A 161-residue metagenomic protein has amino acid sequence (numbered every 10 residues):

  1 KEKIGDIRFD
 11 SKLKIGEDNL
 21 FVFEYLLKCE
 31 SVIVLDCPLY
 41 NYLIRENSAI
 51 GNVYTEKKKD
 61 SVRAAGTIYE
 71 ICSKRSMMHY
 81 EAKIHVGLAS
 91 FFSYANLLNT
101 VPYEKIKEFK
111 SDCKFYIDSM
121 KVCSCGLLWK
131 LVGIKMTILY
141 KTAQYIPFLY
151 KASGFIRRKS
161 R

Functional and structural regions predicted by a protein language model:
K1-T55: Conserved nucleotide-sugar donor-binding catalytic segment
K3, A89-F92: Solvent-exposed aromatic/hydrophobic patches embedded in short alpha-helical segments
D6, E24, T67-E70, K151: Residue-level signal for well-ordered alpha-helical scaffold segments within enzymatic catalytic domains
R8, C29, S76, K121-S124: Glycine-centered loop/turn motif at secondary-structure junctions
R8, E24, N41-L43, V53 (+5 more regions): Intrinsically disordered, low-complexity N-terminal regions enriched in serine/proline/glycine with scattered basic
C37-R45, G51-H79, F92-M120: Catalytic core of nucleotide-sugar-dependent glycosyltransferases
M78-V86: All-alpha amphipathic helical-bundle segments outside canonical DNA-binding/catalytic cores that form hydrophobic
N99-R161: Membrane-interface aromatic/basic loop that binds lipid-linked glycans or pyrophosphate carriers, typified by
